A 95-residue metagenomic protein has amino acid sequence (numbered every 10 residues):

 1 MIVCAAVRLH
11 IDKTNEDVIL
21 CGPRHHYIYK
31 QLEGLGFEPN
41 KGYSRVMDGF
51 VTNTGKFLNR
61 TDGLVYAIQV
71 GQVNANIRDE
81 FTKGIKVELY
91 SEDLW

Functional and structural regions predicted by a protein language model:
M1-D48, T52-W95: Linear-motif-rich, low-complexity cytosolic tails and juxtamembrane regions
